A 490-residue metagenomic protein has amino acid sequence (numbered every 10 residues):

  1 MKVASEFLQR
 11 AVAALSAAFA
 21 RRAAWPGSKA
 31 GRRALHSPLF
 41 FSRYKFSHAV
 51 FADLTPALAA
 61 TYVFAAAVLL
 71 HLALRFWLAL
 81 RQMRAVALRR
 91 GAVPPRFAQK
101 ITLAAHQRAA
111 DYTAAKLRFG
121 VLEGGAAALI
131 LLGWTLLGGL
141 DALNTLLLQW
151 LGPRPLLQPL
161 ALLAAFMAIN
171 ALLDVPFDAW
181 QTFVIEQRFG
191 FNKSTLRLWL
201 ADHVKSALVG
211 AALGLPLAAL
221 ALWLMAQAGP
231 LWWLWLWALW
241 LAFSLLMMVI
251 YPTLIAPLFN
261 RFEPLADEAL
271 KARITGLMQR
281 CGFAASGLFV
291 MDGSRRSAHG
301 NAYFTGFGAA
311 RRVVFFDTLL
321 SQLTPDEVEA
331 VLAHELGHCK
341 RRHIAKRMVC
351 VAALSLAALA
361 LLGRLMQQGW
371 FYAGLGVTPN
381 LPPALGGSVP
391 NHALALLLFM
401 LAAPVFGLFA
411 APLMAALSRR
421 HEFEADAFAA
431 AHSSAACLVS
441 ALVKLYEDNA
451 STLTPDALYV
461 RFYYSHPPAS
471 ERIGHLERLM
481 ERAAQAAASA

Functional and structural regions predicted by a protein language model:
M1-A13: Extreme N-terminal basic, low-complexity initiation segments that serve as generic localization/processing leaders
V3, A30, P38, K45-F46: N-terminal cationic leader/targeting segments used for protein routing and processing
F7, F19, F40-F46, F51: Aromatic (phenylalanine/tyrosine) cluster motif
R10, R21-R22, R32-R33, R43: Basic polycationic patches enriched in arginine
F51-D53, A57-V389, P404, L408-A490: Polar-ligand-bearing catalytic/cofactor-coordination segments of membrane-embedded or membrane-tethered inner-membrane
